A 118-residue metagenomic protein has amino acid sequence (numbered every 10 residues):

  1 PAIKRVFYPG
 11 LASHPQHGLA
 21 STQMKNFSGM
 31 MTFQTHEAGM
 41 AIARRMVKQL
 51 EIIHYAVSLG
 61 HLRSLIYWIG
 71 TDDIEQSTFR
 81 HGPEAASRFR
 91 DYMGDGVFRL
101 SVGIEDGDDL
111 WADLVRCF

Functional and structural regions predicted by a protein language model:
P1-T71, E84-Y92: Conserved small-domain helix->loop->beta segment predominantly found in fold-type I
E37, S64-F118: PLP-dependent enzyme catalytic core of the Aspartate aminotransferase-like
